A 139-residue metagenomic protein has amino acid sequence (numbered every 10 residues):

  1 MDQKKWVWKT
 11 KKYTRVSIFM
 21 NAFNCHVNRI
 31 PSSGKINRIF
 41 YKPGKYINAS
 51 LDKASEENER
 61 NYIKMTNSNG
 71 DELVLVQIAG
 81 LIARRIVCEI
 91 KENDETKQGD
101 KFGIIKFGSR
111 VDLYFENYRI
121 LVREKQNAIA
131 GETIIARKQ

Functional and structural regions predicted by a protein language model:
M1-Q139: Contiguous, well-folded functional domains in the mature portion of proteins
